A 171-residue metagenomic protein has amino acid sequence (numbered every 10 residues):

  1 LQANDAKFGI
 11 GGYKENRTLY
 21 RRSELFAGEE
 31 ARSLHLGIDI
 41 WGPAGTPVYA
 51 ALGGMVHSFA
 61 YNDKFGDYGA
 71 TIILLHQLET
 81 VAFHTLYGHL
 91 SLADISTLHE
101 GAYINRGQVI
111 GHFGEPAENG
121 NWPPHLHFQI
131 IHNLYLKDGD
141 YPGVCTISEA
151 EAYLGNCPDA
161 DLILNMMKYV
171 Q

Functional and structural regions predicted by a protein language model:
L1-D39, P43, E149-Q171: Polar/charged, compositionally biased leader and regulatory segments
G28-F65: Short, glycine/small-residue-enriched coil/turn segments at secondary-structure junctions
H35, H76, H89, H125-H127: Histidine-centered active-site/metal-ligand motif
I40, G54, L74, G107 (+1 more regions): Terminal peptide-recognition signature
A44-P47, D94, E100: Short, conserved secondary-structure segments in the cores of folded domains
A50-D94: Zn2+-dependent peptidoglycan hydrolase active-site motif and core
H57-T71, Q108-H125: Flexible, gly/ser-rich surface segments that form the specificity/activation loops bordering the active-site cleft
S96-Q108, E115-E118, W122-Q171: Acidic, glycine-rich catalytic/binding loops that coordinate metals and/or anionic ligands
